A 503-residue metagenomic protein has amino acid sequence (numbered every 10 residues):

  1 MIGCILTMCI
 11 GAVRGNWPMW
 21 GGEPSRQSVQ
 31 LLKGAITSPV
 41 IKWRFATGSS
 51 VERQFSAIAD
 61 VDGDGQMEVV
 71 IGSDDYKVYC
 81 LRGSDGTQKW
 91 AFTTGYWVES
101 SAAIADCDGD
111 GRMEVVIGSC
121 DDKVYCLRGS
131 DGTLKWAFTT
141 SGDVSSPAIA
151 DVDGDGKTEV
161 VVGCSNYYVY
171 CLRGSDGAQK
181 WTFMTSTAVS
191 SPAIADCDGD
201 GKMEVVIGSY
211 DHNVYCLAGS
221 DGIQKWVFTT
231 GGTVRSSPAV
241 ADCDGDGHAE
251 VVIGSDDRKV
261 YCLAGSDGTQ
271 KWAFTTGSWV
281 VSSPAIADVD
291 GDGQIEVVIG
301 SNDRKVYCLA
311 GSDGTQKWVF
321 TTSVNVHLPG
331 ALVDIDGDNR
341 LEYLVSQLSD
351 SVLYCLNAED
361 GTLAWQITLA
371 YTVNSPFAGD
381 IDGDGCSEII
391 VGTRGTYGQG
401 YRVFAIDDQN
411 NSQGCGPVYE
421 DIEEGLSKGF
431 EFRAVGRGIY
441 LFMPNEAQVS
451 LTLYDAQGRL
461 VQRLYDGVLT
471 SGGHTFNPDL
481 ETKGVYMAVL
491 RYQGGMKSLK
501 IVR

Functional and structural regions predicted by a protein language model:
R14-S49, T87-T94, T133-T140, A178-T185 (+5 more regions): Aromatic (tryptophan-biased) beta-strands that constitute blades/sheets of beta-rich domains
L31, Q409-G438, F442, E446 (+2 more regions): Residue-level detector of functionally pivotal "anchor" positions at catalytic/ligand-binding pockets or at interdomain
A46-F55, T93-S101, T139-S146, M184-S191 (+4 more regions): Repeat-based blade/solenoid architectures
Q54-V61, S100-C107, S145-V152, S190-C197 (+5 more regions): Beta-propeller blade termini
G63-G72, D110-I117, D155-V162, D200-I207 (+4 more regions): Acidic/hydrophobic-patterned starts of short beta strands in beta-sheet-rich repeat architectures
I367, Y371-P417: Blade-level signature of beta-propeller repeat domains, shared across WD40, Kelch, NHL, RCC1 and BNR/Asp-box propellers
Y454-V461, Y486: Short, glycine-anchored, charge-dense loop/turn motifs used at functional sites
R463, V468, D479-R503: C-terminal tail/sorting-segment detector
